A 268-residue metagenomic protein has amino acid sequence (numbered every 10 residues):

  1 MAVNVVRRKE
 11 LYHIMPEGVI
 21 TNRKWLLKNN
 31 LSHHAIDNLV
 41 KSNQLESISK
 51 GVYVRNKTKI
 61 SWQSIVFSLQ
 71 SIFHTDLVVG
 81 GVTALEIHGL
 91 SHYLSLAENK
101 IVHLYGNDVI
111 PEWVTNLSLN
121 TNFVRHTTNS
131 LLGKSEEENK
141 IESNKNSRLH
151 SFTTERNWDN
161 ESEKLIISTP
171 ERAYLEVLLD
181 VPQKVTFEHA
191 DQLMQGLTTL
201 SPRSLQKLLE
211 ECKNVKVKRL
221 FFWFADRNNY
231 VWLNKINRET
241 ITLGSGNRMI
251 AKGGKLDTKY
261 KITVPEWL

Functional and structural regions predicted by a protein language model:
M1-V82, A97, V102, N107-V109 (+2 more regions): Short beta-edge/loop segments at beta->alpha junctions of small alpha/beta modules that act as binding/recognition
I87-L268: Phosphate-handling catalytic interfaces
